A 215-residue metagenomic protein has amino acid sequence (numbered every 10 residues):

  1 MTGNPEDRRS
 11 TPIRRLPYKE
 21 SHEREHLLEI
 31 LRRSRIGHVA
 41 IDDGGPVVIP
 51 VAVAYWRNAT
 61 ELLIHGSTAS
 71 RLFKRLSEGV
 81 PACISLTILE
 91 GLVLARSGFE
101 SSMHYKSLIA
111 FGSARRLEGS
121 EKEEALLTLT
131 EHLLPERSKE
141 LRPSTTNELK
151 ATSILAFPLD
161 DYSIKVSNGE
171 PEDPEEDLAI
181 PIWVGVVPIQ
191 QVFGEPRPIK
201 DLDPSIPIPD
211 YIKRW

Functional and structural regions predicted by a protein language model:
M1-S10, K122-W215: C-terminal edge-of-domain segments
N4-L63, K74: An N-terminal domain-cap segment
R35, I49, N58-T60, E78-A82 (+3 more regions): A generic structural signal for short beta-strands and their flanking turns/coil linkers
H38-I41, R96-G98, A114-E118, S138-T146: Short helix-to-loop capping/linker segments positioned immediately adjacent to catalytic or ligand/cofactor-binding
I41-D43, G66, L86-I88, A114 (+2 more regions): Short, structured patches in soluble enzyme cores that scaffold and shape functional sites
V53, A110-A114, L155, L159: A structural signal for short, well-ordered beta-strand segments
L62-H65, I84, L108-A110, L155-A156 (+2 more regions): Short hydrophobic-aromatic micro-motifs
T68-T128: Short, structured beta-strand-loop surface elements
